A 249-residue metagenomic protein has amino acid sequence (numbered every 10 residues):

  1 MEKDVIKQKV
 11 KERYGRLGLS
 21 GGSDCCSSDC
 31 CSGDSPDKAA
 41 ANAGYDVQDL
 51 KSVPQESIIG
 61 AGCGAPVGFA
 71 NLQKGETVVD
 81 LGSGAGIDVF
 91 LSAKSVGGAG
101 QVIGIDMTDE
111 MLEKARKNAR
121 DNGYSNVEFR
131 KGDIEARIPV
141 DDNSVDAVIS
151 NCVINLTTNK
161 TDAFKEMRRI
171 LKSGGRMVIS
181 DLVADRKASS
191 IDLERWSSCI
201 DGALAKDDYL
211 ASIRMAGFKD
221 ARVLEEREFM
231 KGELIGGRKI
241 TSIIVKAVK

Functional and structural regions predicted by a protein language model:
D34-T77, D88-L91, S95: Conserved alpha-helix/loop element of class I SAM-dependent methyltransferases that forms part of the SAM/SAH-binding
K74, E135-A147: A short acidic, Gly/Pro-enriched loop at the edge of an enzyme's catalytic core that lines a small-molecule cofactor
T108-E110: Conserved SAM/SAH-binding beta-strand->alpha-helix loop
A115-R116: Conserved SAM-binding loop
G123-A136: Conserved SAM-binding strand-loop segment of SAM-dependent methyltransferases
T161-R176: A short glycine-rich, Lys/Arg-flanked "PGG" loop and its adjoining helix->strand segment in the class I
V183-D201: Short, glycine-/aromatic-enriched active-site segment of Class I SAM-dependent methyltransferases
G202-G217: Short alpha-helix
